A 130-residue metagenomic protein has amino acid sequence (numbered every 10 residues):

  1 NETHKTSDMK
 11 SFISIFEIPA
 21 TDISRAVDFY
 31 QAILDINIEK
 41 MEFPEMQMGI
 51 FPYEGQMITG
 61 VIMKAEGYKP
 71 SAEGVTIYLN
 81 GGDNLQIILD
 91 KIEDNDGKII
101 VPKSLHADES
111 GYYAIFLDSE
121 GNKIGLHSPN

Functional and structural regions predicted by a protein language model:
N1-V27, V75-I77, N130: N-terminal beta-strand motif that seeds the catalytic metal site of vicinal oxygen chelate
K10, E17-I58: Core segments of cupin and vicinal oxygen chelate
I13-T21, G67-E93, Y112-L117: Vicinal oxygen chelate
F16, A107, I115, H127-N130: Short beta->alpha transition motifs characteristic of CBS
A26-Y30, I92, G121: Conserved active-site tyrosine of GNAT-family acetyltransferases
F43-Q47, A107-Y112: Short acidic/glycine-enriched loop/turn segments that link adjacent beta-strands
F51-G55, F116-S119, P129: Active-site beta-strand termini and strand-to-loop segments that position acidic
